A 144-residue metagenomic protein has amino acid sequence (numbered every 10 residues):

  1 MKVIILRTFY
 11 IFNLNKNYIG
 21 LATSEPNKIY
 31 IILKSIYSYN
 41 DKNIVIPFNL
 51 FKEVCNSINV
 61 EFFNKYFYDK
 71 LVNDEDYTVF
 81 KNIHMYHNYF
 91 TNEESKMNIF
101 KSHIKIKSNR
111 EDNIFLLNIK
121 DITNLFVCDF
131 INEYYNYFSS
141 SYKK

Functional and structural regions predicted by a protein language model:
M1-K101, D112-L125, N132-K144: Acidic (Asp/Glu-rich) sequence patches and key acidic residues that form negatively charged surfaces used
H103-N109: Active-site periphery "cap/insert" segments of enzyme catalytic domains
